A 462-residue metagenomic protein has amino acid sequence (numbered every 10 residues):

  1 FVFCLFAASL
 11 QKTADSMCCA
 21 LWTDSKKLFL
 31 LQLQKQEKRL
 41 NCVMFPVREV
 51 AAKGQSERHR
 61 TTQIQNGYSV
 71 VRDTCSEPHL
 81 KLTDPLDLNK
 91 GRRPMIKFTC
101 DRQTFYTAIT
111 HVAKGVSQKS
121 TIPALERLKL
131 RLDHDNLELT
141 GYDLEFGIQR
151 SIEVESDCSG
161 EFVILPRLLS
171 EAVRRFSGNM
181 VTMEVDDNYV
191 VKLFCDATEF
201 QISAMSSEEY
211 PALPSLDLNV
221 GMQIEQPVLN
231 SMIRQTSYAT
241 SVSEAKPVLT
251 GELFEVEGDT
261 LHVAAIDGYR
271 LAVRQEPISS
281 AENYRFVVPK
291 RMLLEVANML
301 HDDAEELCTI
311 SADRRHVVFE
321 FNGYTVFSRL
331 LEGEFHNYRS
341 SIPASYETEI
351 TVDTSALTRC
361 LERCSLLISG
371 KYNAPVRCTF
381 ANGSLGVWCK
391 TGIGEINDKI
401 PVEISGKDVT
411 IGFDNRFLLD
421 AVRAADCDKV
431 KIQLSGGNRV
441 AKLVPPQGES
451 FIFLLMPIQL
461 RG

Functional and structural regions predicted by a protein language model:
F1-F6, F29, F45, Y68: Aromatic (phenylalanine/tyrosine) cluster motif
V2-Q11, S16-M17: Extreme N-terminal basic, low-complexity initiation segments that serve as generic localization/processing leaders
C4, C18-C19, C42, C75: Cysteine-centered motifs
K12-T13, K27, K35-N41, I64-N66: Polybasic, lysine-rich low-complexity intrinsically disordered segments
L28, L33-R39, S56-R58, P78 (+1 more regions): Cationic, low-complexity basic patches in intrinsically disordered or flexible, solvent-exposed regions
T62, G67-G462: Structural preference for solvent-exposed beta-strand-turn elements and adjacent flexible terminal/loop segments within
